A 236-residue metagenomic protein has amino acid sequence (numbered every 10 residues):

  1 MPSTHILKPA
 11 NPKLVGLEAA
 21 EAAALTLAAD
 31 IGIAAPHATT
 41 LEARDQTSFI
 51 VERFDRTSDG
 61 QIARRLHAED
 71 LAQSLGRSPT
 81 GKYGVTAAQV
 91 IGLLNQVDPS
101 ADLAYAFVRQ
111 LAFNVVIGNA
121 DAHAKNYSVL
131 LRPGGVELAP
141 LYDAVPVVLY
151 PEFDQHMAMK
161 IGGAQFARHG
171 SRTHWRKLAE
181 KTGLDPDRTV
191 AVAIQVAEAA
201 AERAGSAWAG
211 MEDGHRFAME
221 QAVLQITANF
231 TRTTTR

Functional and structural regions predicted by a protein language model:
M1-K82: Conserved ATP-binding subdomain of kinase catalytic cores across diverse folds
M1-V15, A35-P36, R132, A204 (+1 more regions): Broad phosphate/nucleotide-binding scaffolds in NTP-utilizing and phosphate-metabolizing enzymes
K13-A29, G81, V85-V148: Conserved kinase catalytic-core segment
A34-T39, H123-A124, D187: Acidic/polar loop patches that form or flank catalytic/metal-binding clefts of enzymes that bind anionic ligands
L41-Q46, T189-A199: Short linear loop/turn motifs
E69-Q96, G214-R236: Electropositive, surface-exposed helix/loop patches at the edges of structured domains that serve as adaptable
D70-A88, L93, L131-D187: Catalytic-core segments of enzymes that bind and process phosphorylated/nucleotide-bearing substrates
G135-V136, A167, K181, E202-R236: Regulatory N- and C-terminal appendages and interdomain linkers associated with kinase/kinase-like NTP transferase
